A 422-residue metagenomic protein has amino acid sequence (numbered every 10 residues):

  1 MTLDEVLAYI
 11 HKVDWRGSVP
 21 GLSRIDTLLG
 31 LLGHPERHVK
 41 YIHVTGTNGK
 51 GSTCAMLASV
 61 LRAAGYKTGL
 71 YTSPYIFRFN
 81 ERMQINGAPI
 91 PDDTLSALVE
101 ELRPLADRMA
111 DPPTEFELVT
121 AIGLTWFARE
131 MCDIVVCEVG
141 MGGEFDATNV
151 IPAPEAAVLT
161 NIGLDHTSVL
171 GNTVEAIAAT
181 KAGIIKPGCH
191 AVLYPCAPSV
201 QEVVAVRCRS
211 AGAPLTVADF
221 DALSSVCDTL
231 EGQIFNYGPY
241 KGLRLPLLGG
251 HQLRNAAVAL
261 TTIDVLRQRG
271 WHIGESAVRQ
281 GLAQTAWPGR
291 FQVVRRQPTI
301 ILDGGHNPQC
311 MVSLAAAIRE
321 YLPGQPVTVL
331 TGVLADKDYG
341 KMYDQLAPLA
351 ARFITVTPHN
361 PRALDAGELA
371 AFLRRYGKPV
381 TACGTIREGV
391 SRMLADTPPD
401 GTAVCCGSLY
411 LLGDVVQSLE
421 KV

Functional and structural regions predicted by a protein language model:
M1-N48, S52-K67, I76-R78, D93 (+2 more regions): N-terminal leader/targeting and accessory segments in enzymes
S18, L22, D26-R37, A63-P152 (+2 more regions): ATP-dependent carboxylate-amine ligase catalytic core
H38, I134-C137, F145-V158, I162-H166 (+3 more regions): Nucleotide phosphate-binding/pyrophosphate-handling subdomain across enzymes that bind or process nucleotide phosphates
L57-R62, F127, L266, L346 (+1 more regions): Hydrophobic alpha-helical packing residues
Y71, Y194-P195, R207-T229, L245-G250 (+6 more regions): Beta-strand->loop->alpha-helix junctions that form or flank phosphate-binding loops in nucleotide-handling enzymes
A110, L118, M131-E138, P154-G242 (+2 more regions): Acidic, Mg2+-coordinating active-site environments of NTP-dependent enzymes
Y194-R207, A211-T216, L230-I234, T299-L302 (+2 more regions): C-terminal helical cap/extension that packs against the catalytic core of soluble nucleotide-cofactor enzymes
S408: Active-site-proximal loop/hinge segments that shape catalytic or ion-binding/gating pockets
